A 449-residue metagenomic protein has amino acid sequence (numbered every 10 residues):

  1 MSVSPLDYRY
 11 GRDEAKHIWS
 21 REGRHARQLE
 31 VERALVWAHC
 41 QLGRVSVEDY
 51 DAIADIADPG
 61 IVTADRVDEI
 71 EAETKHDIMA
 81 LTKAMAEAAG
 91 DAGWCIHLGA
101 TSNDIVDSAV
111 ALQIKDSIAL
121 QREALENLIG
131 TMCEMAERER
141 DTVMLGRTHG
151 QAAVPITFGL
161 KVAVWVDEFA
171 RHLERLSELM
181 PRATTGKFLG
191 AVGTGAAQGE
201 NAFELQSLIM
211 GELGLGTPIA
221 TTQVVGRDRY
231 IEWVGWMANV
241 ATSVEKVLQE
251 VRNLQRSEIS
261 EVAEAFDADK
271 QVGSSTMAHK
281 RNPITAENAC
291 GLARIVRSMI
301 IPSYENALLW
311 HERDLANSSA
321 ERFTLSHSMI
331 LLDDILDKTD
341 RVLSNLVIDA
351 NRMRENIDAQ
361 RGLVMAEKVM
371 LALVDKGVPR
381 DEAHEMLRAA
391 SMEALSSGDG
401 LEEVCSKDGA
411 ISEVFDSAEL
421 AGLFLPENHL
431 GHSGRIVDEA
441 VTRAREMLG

Functional and structural regions predicted by a protein language model:
M1-L189, G195-A196, F203-L208, T217 (+4 more regions): A helix-coil-helix interface module used to build multimeric assemblies and to scaffold catalytic/cofactor sites
K16-S20, R66-D68, Q271-N288, R313-H327 (+4 more regions): Short beta-alpha connecting loops at secondary-structure transitions that line or flank enzyme active sites
S102, G199, E212, G216-V224 (+4 more regions): A structural signal for small-residue-enriched, beta-sheet-centric alpha/beta enzyme cores and oligomeric scaffold folds
A124, G150, V154-V164, E168 (+7 more regions): Short, contiguous, pocket-lining structural segments that sit at or immediately flank catalytic/ligand-binding sites
E137-G159, E261-K280, H311-A320, S344-V364: Glycine-rich cofactor-pocket loops
G226-A263, K270-L331: A conserved active-site cap/scaffold subdomain adjacent to cofactor or substrate pockets
I295-R380, M386: Long, amphipathic alpha-helical stalk/connector segments used for oligomerization, subunit docking, or mechanical
A366-V414: C-terminal hydrophobic structural anchor segments that stabilize assembly/packing rather than catalytic chemistry
